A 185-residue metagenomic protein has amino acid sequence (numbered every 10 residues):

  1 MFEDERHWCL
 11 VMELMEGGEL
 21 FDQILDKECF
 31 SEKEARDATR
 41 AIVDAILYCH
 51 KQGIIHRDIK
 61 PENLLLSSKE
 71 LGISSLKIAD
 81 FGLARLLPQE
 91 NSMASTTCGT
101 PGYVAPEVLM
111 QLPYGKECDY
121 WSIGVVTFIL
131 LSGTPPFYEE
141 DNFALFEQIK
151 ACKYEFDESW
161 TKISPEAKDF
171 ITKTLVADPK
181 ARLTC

Functional and structural regions predicted by a protein language model:
M1-R6: Short beta-strand micro-motifs within the conserved protein kinase catalytic domain, predominantly in the N-lobe
A38-T39: Activation segment signature within eukaryotic-like protein kinase domains
D44-I54: Protein kinase catalytic-loop region centered on the HRD/HxD motif
E107-E117: Conserved end of the kinase activation segment
S132-P135: Structural helix C-cap motif within protein kinase domains
L175-C185: A conserved short helix/loop substructure at the end of the activation segment of eukaryotic-like protein kinase domains
